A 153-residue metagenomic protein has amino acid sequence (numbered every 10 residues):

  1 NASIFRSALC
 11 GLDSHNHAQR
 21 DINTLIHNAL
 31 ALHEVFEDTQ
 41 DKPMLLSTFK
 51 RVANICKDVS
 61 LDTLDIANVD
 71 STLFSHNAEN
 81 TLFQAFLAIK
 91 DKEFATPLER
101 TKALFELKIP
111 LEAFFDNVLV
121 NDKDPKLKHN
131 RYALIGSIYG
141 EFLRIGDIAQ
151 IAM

Functional and structural regions predicted by a protein language model:
N1-M153: Amphipathic alpha-helical "coupling" segments that flank catalytic cores
